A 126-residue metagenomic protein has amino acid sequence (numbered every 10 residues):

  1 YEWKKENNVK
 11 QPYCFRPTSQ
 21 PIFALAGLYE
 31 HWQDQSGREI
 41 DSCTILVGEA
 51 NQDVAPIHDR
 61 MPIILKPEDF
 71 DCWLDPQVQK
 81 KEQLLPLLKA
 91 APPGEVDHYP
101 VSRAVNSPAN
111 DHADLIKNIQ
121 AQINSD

Functional and structural regions predicted by a protein language model:
Y1-D126: A structured binding-face within diverse protein domains that lines the active/interaction site
